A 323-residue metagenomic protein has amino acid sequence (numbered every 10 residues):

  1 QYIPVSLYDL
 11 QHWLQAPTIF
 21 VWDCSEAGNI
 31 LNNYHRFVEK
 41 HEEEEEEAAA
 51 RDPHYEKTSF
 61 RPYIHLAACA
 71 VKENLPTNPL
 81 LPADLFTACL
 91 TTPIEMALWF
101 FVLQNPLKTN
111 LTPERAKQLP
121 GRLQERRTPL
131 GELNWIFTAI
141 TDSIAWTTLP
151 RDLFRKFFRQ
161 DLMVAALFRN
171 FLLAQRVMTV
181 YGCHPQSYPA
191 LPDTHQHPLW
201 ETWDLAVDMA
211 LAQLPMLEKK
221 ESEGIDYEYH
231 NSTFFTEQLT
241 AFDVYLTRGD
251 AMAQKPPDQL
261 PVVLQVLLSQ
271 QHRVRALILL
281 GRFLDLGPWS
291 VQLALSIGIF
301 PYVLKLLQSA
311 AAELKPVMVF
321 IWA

Functional and structural regions predicted by a protein language model:
Q1, L111-R122, Y302-S309: Eukaryote-specific, cytoplasm-facing alpha-helical/coiled-coil scaffolding segments in long proteins
Y2-Y8, H65, K72, L81 (+2 more regions): Preference for well-ordered, secondary-structure-rich cores of eukaryotic proteins
I3, A70-P79, P261-Q265, K305: Short interface patches used for recognition in eukaryotic signaling and trafficking proteins
L10-L14, E56-T58: Short, conserved loop/helix-junction motifs that constitute active-site signature segments in enzyme catalytic cores
L14-F20, P62-I64, R275, S290 (+1 more regions): Core residues of folded domains in eukaryotic genome-function proteins
I19, C24-F158, V164: Active-site-proximal C-terminal subdomain of hydrolase catalytic domains
T109-N110, E114, F158-R159, H184 (+2 more regions): Eukaryotic low-complexity, proline/serine- and acidic-rich intrinsically disordered regions that serve as multivalent
N170-A323: Alpha-solenoid helical-repeat scaffolds
